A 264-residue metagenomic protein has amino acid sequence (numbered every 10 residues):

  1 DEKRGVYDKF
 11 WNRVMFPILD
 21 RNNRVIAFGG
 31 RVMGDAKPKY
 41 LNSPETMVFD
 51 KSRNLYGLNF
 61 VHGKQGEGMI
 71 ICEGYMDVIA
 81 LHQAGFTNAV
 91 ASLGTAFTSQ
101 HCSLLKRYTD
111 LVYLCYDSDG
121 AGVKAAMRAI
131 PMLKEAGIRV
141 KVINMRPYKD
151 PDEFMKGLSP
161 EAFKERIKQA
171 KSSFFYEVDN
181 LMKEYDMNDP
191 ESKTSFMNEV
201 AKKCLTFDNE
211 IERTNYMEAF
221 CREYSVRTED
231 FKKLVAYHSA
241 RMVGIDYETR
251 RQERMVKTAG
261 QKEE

Functional and structural regions predicted by a protein language model:
D1-Y108, V112, A125-A126: Phosphate-handling DNA/RNA-contact segment within nucleic-acid enzymes
D20-N22, H62-G68, A96-V112, S118-E264: A charged alpha-helical hairpin associated with nucleic-acid processing machineries
